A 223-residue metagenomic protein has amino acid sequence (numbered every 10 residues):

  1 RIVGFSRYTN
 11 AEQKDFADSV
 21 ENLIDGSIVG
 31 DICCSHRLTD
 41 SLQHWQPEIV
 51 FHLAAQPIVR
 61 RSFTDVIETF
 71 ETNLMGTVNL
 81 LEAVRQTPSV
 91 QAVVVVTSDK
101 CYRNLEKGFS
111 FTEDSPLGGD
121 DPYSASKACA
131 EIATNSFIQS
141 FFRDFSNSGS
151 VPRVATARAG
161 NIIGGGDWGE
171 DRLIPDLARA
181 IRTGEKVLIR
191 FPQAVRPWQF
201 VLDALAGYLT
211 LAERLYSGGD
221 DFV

Functional and structural regions predicted by a protein language model:
R1, S217-V223: Short, intrinsically disordered, charge-balanced linker/junction segments flanking boundaries in proteins
R1-A159, A206: N-terminal Rossmann-like NAD(P)+-binding domain of SDR-like oxidoreductases, especially those catalyzing
C34, D65, E185, G218-G219: Short, solvent-exposed helix-helix connector turns and helix-capping sites enriched in acidic/polar residues
K107-S110, D114, I132-Y216: NAD(P)-dependent short-chain dehydrogenase/reductase
